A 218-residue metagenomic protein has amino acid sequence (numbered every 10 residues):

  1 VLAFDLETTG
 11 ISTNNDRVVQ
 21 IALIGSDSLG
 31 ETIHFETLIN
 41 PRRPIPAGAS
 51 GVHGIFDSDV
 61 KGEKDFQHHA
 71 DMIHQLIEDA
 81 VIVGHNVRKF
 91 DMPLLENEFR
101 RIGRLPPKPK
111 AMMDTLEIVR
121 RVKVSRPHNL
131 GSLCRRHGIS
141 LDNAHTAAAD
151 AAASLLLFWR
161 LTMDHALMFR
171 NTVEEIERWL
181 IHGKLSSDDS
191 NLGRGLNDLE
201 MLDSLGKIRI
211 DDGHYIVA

Functional and structural regions predicted by a protein language model:
V1-D16, S26-E31, S58-A218: DEDD superfamily 3′-5′ metal-dependent exonuclease/proofreading module
I21-G25: Short beta-strand scaffold segments in enzyme catalytic cores
I33-H53: Short, surface-exposed acidic-centric catalytic microdomains
